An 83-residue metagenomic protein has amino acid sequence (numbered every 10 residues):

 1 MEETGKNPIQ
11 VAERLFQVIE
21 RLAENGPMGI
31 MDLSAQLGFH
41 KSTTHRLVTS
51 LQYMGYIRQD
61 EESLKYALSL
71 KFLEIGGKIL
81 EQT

Functional and structural regions predicted by a protein language model:
E2-Q82: N-terminal helix-turn-helix
